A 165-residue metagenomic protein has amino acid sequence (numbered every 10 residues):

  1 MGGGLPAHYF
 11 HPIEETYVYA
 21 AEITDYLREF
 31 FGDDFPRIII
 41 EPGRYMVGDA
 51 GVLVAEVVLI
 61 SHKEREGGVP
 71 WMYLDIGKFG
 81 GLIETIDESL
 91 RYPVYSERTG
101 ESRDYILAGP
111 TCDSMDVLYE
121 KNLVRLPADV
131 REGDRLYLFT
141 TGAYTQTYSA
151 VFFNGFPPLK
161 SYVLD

Functional and structural regions predicted by a protein language model:
M1-Y9, P42-R44: Glycine-rich beta-strand-to-loop/alpha-helix junction loops that act as flexible
P12: Conserved P-loop NTPase mechanochemical-coupling segment
E15: Conserved N-terminal phosphate-binding loop of PLP-dependent enzymes in the Aspartate aminotransferase
A20-F31: Alpha-helix-loop-beta-strand connector modules within alpha/beta enzyme cores
E22, D34-D165: Charged (often Lys/Glu-rich) extended helix/loop segments that serve as interaction or gating elements
